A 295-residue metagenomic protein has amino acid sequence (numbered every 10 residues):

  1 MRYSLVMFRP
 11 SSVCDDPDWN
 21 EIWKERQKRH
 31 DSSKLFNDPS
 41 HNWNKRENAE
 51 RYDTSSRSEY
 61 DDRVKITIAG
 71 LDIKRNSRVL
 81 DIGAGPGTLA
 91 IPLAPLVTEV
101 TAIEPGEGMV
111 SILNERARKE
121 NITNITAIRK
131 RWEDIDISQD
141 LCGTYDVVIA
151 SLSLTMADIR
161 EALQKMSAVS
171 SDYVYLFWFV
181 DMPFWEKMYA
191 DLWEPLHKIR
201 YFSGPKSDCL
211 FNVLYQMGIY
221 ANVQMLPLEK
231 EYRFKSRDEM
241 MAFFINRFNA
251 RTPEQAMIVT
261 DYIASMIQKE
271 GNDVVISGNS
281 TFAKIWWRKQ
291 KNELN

Functional and structural regions predicted by a protein language model:
R2-I73: Conserved class I S-adenosyl-L-methionine
N76-G85: Conserved class I S-adenosyl-L-methionine
T88-L89, L93-D134: Class I SAM-dependent methyltransferase SAM/SAH-binding core
Y145-R160: A short SAM/SAH-binding and catalytic strip from SAM-dependent methyltransferases
R160-Y175: A short glycine-rich, Lys/Arg-flanked "PGG" loop and its adjoining helix->strand segment in the class I
Y175-K198: Conserved class I S-adenosyl-L-methionine
S203-G218: Short alpha-helix
Y220-N295: Conserved Class I S-adenosyl-L-methionine
